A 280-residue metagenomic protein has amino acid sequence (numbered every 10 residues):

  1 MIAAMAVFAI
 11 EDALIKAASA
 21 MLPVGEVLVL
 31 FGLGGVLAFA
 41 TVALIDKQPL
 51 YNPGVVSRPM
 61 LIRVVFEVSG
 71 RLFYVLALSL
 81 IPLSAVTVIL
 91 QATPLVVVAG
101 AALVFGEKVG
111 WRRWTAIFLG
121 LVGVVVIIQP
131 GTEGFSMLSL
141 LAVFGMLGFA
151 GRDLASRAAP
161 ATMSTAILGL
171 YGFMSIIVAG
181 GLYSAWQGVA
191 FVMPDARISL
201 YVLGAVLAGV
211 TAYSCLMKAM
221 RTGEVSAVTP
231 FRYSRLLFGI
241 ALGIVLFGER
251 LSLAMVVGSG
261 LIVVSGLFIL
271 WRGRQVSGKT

Functional and structural regions predicted by a protein language model:
M1-A3, V36-I62, W111, M163 (+3 more regions): Membrane-interface interhelical linkers
M5-I10, A40, V64, V68-L72 (+7 more regions): Hydrophobic/small/kink-forming positions within alpha-helical transmembrane segments of polytopic membrane proteins
V7, K47-A85, L90, V126 (+1 more regions): Specific transmembrane alpha-helical segments of multi-pass solute transporters/efflux pumps, especially DMT/EamA
A9, K16, V24-G25, F39 (+3 more regions): Transmembrane alpha-helical segments that form core, pore/gating elements of small-molecule transporters/exporters
L76, T93-T115, L237-V256: C-terminal transmembrane-helix exit sites in multi-pass transporters
V86-A92, A159-S175, Y213-I244: Helix-helix packing/entry segments at the starts of transmembrane helices
R112-Q129, L141, G145, A254-G273: Hydrophobic transmembrane alpha-helices of multi-pass small-molecule transport proteins
S234-T280: C-terminal-most transmembrane helix of multi-pass membrane proteins
